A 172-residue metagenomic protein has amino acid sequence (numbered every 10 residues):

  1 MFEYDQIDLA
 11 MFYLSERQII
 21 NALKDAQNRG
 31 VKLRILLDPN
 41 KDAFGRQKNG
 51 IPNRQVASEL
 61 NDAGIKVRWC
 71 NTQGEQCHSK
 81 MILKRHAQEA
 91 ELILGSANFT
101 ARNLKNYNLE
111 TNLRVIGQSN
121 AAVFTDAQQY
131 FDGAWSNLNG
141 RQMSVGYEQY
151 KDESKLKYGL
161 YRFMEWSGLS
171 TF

Functional and structural regions predicted by a protein language model:
Y4-Q6, E16-F172: PLD/PLD-like phosphodiesterase catalytic module centered on the HKD motif
